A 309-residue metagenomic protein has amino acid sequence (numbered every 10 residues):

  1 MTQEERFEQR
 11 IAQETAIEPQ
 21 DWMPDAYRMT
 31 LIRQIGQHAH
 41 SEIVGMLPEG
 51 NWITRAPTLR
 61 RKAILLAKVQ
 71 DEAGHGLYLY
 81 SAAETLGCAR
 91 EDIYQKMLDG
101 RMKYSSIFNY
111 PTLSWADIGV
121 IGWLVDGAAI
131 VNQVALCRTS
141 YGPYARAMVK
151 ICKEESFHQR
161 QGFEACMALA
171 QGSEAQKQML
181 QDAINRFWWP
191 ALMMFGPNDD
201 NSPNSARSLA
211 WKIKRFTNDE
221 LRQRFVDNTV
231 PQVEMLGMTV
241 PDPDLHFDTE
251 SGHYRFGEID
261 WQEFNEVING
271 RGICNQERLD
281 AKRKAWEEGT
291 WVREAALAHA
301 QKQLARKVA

Functional and structural regions predicted by a protein language model:
M1-E18, H40, D92-M102: Acidic, low-complexity proline/glycine-rich segments
M1-R6, A63, K68-K96, F163-C166: Conserved alpha-helical segments that form or flank metal/cofactor-binding pockets of metalloenzymes
A16-G36, K96-G122, T139, G172-Q176 (+1 more regions): Acidic/His metal-coordination segments adjacent to aromatic residues that form catalytic metal sites in metalloenzymes
W22-Y27, G45-A67, A129-Y144: Helix-loop segments that flank and shape redox-cofactor active sites
Y27-H38, A56-H75, I118, P143-E155 (+1 more regions): Alpha-helical scaffold segments that form or flank carboxylate-/histidine-based iron centers
Y110-Q161: Internal, conserved structured core segments that host functional sites
T139-P190: Glycine- and acidic-residue-rich phosphate-binding/metal-coordinating active-site segment common to enzymes that handle
Q178-A309: Extended, helix-rich structural scaffolds rather than catalytic motifs
